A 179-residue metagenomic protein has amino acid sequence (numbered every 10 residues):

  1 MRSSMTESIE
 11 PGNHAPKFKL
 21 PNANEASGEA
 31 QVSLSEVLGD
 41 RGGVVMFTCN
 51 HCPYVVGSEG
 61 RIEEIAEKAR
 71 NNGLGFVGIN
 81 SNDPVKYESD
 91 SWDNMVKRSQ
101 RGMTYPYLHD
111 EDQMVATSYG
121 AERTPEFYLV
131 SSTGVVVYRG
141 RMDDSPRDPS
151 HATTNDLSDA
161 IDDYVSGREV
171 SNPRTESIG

Functional and structural regions predicted by a protein language model:
R2-R174: Chalcogenol-based redox active-site neighborhoods
E176-G179: A short, charged, Gly/Pro-tolerant segment at domain boundaries
